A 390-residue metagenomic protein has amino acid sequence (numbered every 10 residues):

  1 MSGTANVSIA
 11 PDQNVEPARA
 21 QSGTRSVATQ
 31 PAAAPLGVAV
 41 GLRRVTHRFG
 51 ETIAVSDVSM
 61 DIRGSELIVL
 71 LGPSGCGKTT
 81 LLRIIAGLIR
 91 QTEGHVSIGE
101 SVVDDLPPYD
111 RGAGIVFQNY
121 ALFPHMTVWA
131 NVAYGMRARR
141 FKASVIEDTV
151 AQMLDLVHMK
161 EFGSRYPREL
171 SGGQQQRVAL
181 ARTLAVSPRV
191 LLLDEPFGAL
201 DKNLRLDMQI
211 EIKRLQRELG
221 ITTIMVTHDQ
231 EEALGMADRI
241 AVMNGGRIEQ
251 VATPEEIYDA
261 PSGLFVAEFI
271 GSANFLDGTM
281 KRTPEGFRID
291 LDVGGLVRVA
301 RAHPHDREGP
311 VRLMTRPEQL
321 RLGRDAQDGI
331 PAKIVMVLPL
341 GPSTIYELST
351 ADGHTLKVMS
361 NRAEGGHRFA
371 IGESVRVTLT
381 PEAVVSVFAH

Functional and structural regions predicted by a protein language model:
S2-S22, A28-T29, A34, A273 (+1 more regions): Non-catalytic connector elements of ABC transporters
V58-V69, F123: Pre-Walker A (P-loop) beta-loop-beta motif of ABC nucleotide-binding domains
L67, P108-Q118, L122-F265: ABC ATPase nucleotide-binding domains
L71-P73: The feature captures the beta-strand-to-loop junction immediately N-terminal to the Walker
A86: Helix-to-loop junction immediately C-terminal to a conserved catalytic motif
T92-H95, V145, G245, D277: Conserved coupling/switch loops of ABC nucleotide-binding domains, chiefly the family-specific signature
G94-V102: Conserved ABC transporter NBD signature motif
